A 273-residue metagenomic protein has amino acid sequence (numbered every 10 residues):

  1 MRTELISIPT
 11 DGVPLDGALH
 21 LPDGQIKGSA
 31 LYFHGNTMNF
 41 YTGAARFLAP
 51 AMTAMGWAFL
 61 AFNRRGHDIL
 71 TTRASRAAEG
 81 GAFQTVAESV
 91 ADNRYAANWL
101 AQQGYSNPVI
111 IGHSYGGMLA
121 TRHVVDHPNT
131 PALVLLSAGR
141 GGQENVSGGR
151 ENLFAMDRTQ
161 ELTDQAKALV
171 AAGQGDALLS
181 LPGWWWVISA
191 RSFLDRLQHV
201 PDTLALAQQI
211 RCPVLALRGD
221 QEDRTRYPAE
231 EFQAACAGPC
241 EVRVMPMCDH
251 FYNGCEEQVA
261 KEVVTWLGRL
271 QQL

Functional and structural regions predicted by a protein language model:
M1-G24: N-terminal cap/lid segment of alpha/beta-hydrolase-fold proteins
K27-G35: Short beta-strand element of the alpha/beta-hydrolase
T37-A49, Y227-A229: The serine-hydrolase catalytic nucleophile loop
A49-S75: Conserved alpha/beta-hydrolase
G80-Q102: Alpha/beta-hydrolase active-site loop
G81-Q84, E88, N129-V244, D249-V264 (+1 more regions): The alpha/beta-hydrolase serine catalytic core
N107-G112, L136: Short beta-strand immediately N-terminal to the catalytic nucleophile in serine-hydrolase-like folds
G112-G116, A120: Gly/Ala-rich beta-loop-alpha elbow adjacent to hydrolase catalytic centers
